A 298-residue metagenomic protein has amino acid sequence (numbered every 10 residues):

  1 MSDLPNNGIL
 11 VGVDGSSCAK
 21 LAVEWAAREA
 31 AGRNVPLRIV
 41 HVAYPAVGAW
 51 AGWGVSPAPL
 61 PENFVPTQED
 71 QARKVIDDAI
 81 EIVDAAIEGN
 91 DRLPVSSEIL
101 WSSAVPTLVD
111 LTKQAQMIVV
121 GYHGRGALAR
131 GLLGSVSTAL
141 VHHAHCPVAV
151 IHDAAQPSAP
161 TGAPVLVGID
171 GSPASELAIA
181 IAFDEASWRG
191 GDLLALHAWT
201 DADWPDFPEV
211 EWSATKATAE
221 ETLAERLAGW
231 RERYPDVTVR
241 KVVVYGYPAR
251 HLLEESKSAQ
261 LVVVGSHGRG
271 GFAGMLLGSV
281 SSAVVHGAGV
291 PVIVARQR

Functional and structural regions predicted by a protein language model:
M1-P5, C18, Y44-V47, N63-P66 (+5 more regions): Structural beta-alpha unit
S2-L60, A163-S213, R231-R233, T238-V242 (+1 more regions): Small/aliphatic-rich secondary-structure junction motif
P5, V23, R28-G32, V105-S158 (+1 more regions): Gly/Ser-rich helix-loop-strand patches that form or flank binding pockets for ribonucleotide-derived cofactors
P59-K74, W212-A219: A short acidic, glycine-rich active-site loop that binds or catalyzes chemistry on phosphate/adenosine moieties
A72-I80, L223, L227: N-terminal membrane-insertion helices
E81, T138, A228, R250 (+1 more regions): Active-site phosphate/pyrophosphate- and oxyanion-stabilizing loops and adjacent acidic/basic residues in soluble
P94-S96, P147, D192, T238-R240 (+1 more regions): Conserved beta-strand segments of alpha/beta enzyme cores
